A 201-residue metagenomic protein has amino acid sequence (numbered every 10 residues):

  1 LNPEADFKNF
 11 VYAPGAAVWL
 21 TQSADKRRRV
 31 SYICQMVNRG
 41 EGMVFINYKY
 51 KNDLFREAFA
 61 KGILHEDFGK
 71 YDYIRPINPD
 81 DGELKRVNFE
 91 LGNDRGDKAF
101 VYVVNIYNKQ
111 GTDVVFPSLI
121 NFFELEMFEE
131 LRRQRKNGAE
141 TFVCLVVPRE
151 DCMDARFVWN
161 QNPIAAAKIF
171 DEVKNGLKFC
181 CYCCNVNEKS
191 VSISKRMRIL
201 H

Functional and structural regions predicted by a protein language model:
L1-V11: Beta-strand/loop nucleic-acid-binding surfaces
Y12, R132-K136, V173-K174: Anion (oxyanion) recognition and catalysis
A13-V30, C183-C184: Flexible glycine-rich surface loops and low-complexity tracts that mediate binding to linear polymers
A17, D97-K98, E140-F142, K178: Residues at the starts of beta-strands that form the adenosine-phosphate
D25-N47: OB-fold/S1-family single-stranded nucleic acid-binding modules
R39-K49, H65-Y107, E126-E130, C184 (+1 more regions): Active-site metal-binding core of divalent-cation-utilizing nuclease and nuclease-like domains
V103-N105, K109-L125, E129-Q161, C183: Nucleic-acid nuclease catalytic cores
R149-H201: Domain-level recognition of nuclease-like catalytic cores that cleave nucleotide substrates
